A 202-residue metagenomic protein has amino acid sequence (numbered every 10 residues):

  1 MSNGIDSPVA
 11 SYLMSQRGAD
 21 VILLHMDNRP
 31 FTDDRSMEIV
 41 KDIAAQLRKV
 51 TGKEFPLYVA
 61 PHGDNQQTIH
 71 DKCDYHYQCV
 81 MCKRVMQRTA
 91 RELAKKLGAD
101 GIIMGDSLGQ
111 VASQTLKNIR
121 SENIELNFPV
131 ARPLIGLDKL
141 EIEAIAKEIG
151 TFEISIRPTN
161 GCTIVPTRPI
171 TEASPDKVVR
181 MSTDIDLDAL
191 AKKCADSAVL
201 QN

Functional and structural regions predicted by a protein language model:
M1-E148: ATP-dependent adenylation/nucleotidyltransferase module used to activate substrates
D20-I22, F55, H76, G98-A99 (+4 more regions): Peripheral terminal appendages
